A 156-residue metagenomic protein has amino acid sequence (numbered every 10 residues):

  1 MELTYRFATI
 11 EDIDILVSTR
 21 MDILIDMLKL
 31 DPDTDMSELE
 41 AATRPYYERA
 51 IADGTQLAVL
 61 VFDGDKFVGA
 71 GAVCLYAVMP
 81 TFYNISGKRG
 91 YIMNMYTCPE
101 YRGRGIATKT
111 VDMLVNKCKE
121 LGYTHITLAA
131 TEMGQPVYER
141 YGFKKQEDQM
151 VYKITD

Functional and structural regions predicted by a protein language model:
M1-E11, D156: Conserved N-terminal entry element of GNAT/NAT acetyltransferase domains
L24-Y46: Conserved GNAT-fold acetyl-CoA-binding loop/helix
P45-V59: A short helix-loop-beta-strand connector motif used in the catalytic cores of GNAT acetyltransferases and, in some
L60, K66-L75, Y91, Y96: Conserved beta-strand in the GNAT
A70, A77-I92, R102: A conserved beta-turn-beta hairpin within the catalytic core of GNAT-like acetyltransferases that forms part
Y101, G105-M113: Conserved acetyl-CoA pyrophosphate-binding loop and the N-cap/start of the following alpha-helix in GNAT-like
V111, C118-A130: Conserved GNAT acetyl-CoA-binding A-motif
I126-P136, V151-I154: Conserved beta-strand-loop-alpha-helix junction that forms the acyl-donor binding cleft
